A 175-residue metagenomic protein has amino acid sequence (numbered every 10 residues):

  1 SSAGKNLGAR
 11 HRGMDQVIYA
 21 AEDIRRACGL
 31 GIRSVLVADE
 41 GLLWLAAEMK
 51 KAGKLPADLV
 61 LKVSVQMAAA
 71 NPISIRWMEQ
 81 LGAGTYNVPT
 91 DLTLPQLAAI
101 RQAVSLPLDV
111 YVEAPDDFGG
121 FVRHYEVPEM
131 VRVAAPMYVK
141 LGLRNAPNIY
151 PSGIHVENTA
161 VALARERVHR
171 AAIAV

Functional and structural regions predicted by a protein language model:
S1-I32, L36-A69, L94-V175: Active-site pocket-lining/capping segments in soluble small-molecule metabolic enzymes
C28, E79-Q80: Non-catalytic positions within long, well-ordered alpha-helices that form the structural scaffold/packing of enzyme
A70-S74: Short, glycine/polar-rich helix-capping loops at beta-to-alpha or helix-loop-helix junctions that flank or form
L81-G82, V104: Short, structured coil segments at secondary-structure junctions
P89-T90: Short beta->alpha connector loops at strand-helix junctions that form conserved, small/polar/Pro-enriched
